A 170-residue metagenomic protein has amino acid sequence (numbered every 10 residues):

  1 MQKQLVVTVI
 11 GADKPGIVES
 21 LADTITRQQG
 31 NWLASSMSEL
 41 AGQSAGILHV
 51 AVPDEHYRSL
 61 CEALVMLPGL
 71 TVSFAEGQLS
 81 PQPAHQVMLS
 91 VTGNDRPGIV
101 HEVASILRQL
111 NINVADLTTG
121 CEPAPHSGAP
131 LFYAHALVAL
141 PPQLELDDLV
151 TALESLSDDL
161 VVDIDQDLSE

Functional and structural regions predicted by a protein language model:
M1-E170: A conserved regulatory-domain signal marking ACT and ACT-like small-molecule sensing domains and adjacent regulatory
